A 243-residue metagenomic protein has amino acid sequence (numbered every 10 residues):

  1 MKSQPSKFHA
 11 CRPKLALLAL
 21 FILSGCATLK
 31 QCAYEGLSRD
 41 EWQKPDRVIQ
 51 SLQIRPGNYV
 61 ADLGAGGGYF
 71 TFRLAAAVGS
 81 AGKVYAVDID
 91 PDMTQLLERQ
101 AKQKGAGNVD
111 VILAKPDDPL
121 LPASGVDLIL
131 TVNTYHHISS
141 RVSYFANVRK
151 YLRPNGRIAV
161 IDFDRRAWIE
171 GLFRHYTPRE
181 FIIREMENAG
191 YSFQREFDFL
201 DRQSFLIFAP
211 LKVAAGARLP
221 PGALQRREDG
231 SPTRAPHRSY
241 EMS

Functional and structural regions predicted by a protein language model:
D40-N58: Conserved alpha-helix/loop element of class I SAM-dependent methyltransferases that forms part of the SAM/SAH-binding
G57-G66: Conserved class I S-adenosyl-L-methionine
A75-G79, V142-R157: A short glycine-rich, Lys/Arg-flanked "PGG" loop and its adjoining helix->strand segment in the class I
K83-D88: Conserved SAM-binding motif I beta-strand of class I
P119-I129: A short acidic, Gly/Pro-enriched loop at the edge of an enzyme's catalytic core that lines a small-molecule cofactor
D127-R141: A short SAM/SAH-binding and catalytic strip from SAM-dependent methyltransferases
A159-R184: Conserved class I S-adenosyl-L-methionine
A189, R195-G216, L224, S243: Core SAM-dependent methyltransferase catalytic element
